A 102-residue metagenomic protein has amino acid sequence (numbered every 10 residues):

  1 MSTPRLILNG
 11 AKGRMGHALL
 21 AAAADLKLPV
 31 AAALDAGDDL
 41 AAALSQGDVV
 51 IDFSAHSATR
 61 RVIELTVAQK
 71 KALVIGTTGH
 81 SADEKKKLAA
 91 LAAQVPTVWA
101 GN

Functional and structural regions predicted by a protein language model:
S2-L6: Extreme N-terminal starter segment of soluble prokaryotic enzymes
L8-K12, G16-A21: N-terminal Rossmann NAD(P)H-binding glycine-rich loop of SDR-like oxidoreductase domains
A21-L28: A short, Lys/Arg-enriched amphipathic alpha-helix followed by its capping loop at the start of a domain
L34-G47: Short acidic low-complexity segments
V50-I51, A55: N-terminal Rossmann-like NAD(P) cofactor-binding module of classical short-chain dehydrogenase/reductase
I63-E64, A68-Q69, T77-A100: Rossmann-fold NAD(P)-binding glycine/threonine-rich loop
